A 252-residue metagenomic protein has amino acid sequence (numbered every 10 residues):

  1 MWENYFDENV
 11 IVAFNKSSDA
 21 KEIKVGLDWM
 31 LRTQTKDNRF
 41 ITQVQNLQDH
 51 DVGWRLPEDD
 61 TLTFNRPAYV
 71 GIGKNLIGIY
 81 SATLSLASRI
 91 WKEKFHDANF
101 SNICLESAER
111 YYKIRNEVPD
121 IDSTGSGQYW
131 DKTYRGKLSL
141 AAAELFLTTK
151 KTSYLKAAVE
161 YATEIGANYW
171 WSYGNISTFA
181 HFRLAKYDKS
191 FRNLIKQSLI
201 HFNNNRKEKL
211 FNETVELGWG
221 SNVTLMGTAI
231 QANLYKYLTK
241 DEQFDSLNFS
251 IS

Functional and structural regions predicted by a protein language model:
M1-S252: Glycan-recognition and catalytic cores of secretory/periplasmic carbohydrate-active enzymes
